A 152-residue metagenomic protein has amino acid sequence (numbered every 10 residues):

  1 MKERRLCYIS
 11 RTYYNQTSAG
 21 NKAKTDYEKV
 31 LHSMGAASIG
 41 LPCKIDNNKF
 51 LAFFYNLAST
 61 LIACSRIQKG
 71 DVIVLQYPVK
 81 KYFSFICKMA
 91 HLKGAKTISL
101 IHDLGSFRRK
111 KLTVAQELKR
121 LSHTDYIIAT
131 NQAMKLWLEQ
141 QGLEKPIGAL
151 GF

Functional and structural regions predicted by a protein language model:
K2-C7: Extreme N-terminal starter segment of soluble prokaryotic enzymes
I9-T25, L75: A short, glycine/small-residue-rich beta-strand->loop->alpha-helix junction that serves as a flexible
S10, M34-F50: A short beta-strand-loop structural module common to alpha/beta enzyme folds
A52, I62-F83, I98: Short N-terminal targeting/anchoring amphipathic segment
L61-Q68, M89-K93, S106-I127: Membrane-proximal helix-turn-helix segments that form the acceptor-binding/catalytic region of lipid-linked
V72-Y77, A90-F107: Active-site proximal beta-strand in glycosyltransferases
K80, G105, A133-K135: Alpha-helix capping/helix-boundary segments
D125-E139, L143-F152: Donor nucleotide-sugar binding/catalytic pocket of nucleotide-sugar-dependent glycosyltransferases
